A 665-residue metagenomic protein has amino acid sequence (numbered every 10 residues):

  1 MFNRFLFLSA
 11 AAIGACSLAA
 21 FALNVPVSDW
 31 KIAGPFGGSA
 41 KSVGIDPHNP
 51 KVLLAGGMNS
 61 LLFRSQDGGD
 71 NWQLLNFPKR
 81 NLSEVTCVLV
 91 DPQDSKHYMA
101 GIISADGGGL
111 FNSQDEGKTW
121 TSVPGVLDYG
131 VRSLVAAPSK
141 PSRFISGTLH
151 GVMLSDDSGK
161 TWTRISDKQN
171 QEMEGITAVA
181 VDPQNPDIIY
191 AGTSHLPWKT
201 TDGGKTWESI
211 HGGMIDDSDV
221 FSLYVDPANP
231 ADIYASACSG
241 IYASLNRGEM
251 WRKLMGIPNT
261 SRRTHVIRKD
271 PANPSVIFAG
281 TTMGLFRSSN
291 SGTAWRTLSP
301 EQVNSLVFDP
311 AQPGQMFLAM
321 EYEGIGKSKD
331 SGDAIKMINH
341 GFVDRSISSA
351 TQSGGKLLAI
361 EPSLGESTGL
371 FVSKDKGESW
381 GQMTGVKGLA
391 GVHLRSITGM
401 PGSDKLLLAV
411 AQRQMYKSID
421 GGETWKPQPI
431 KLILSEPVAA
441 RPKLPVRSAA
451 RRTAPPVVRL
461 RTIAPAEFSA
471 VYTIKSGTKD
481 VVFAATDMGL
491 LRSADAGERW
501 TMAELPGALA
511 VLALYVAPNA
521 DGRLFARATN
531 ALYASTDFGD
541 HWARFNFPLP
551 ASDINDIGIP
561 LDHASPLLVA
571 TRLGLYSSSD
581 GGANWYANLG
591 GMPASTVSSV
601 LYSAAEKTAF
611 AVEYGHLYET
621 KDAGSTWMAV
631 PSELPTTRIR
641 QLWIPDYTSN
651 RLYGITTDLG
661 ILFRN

Functional and structural regions predicted by a protein language model:
F2-N665: Extracellular glycan-interacting surfaces
